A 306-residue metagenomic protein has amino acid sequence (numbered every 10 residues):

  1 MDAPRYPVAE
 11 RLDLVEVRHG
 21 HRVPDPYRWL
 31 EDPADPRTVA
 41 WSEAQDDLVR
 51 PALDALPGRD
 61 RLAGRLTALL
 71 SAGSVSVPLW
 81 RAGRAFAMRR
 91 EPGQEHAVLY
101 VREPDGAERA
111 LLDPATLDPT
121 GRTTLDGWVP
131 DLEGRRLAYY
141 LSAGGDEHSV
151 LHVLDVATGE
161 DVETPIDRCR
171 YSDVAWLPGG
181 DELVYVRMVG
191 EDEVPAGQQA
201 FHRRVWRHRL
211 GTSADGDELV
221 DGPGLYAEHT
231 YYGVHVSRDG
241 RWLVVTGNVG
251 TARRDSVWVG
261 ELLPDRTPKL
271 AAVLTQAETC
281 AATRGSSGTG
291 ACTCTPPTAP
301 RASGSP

Functional and structural regions predicted by a protein language model:
M1-P306: Beta-propeller folds
